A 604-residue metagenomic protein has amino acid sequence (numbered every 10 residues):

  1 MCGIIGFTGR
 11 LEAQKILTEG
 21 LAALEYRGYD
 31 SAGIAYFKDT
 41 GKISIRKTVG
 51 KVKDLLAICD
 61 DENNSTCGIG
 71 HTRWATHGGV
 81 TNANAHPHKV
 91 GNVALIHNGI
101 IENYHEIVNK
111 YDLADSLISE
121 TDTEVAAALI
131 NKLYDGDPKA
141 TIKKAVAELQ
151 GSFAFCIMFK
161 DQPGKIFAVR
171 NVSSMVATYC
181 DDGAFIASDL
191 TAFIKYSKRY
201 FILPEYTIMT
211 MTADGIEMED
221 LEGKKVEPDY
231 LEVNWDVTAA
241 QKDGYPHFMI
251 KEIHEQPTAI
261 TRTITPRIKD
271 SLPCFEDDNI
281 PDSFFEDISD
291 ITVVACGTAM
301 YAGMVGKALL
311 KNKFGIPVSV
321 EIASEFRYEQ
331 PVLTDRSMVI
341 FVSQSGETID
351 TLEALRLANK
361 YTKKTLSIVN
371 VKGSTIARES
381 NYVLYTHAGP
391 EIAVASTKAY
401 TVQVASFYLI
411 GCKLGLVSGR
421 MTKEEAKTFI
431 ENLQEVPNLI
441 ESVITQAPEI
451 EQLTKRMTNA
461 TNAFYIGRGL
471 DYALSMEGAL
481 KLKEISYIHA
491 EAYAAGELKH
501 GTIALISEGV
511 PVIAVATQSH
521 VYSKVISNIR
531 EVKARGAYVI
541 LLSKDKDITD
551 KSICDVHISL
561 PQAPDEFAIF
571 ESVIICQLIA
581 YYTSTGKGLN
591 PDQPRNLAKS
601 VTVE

Functional and structural regions predicted by a protein language model:
M1-K242, P246-H247, T258-S289, Y301 (+5 more regions): Conserved short alpha-helical segments that host acidic/polar catalytic motifs at enzyme active sites
G50, T66-A83, K269-D282, G306-V342 (+1 more regions): Glycine-rich oxoanion-binding loops at beta->alpha junctions
P87, F167-A168, Y200-F201, I208-T210 (+11 more regions): Replace "in large, NTP-powered and nucleic-acid-processing enzymes" with "in large, NTP-powered factors and other
D122-V125, A302, G306, V402-F407 (+3 more regions): Catalytic-loop motifs flanking and including active-site residues across diverse enzymes
S152-G183, L453, T458-E484, I526: Acidic/histidine-rich
Q256-I260, I264-T292, Y382-P511, S584-E604: Active-site phosphate/pyrophosphate-binding segments
E286-E435, V515-P561, I579, K587: Glycine-rich phosphate-binding loops that contact phosphosugars or nucleotide phosphates
Y538, I553, A563-E604: Generic C-terminus detector
